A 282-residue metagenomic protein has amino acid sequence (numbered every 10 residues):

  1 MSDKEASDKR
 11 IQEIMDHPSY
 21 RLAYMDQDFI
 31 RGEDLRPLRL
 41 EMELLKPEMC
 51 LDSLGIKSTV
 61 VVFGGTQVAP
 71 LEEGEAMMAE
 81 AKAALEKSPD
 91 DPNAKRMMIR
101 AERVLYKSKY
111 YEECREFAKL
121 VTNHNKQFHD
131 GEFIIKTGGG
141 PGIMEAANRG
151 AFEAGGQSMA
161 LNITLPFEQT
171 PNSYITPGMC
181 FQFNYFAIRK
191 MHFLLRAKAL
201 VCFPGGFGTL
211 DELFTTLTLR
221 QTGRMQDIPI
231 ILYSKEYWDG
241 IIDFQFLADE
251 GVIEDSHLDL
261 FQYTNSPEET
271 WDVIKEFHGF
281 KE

Functional and structural regions predicted by a protein language model:
S2-K4, D8, Q12, E276-E282: C-terminal amphipathic helix plus adjacent low-complexity, charged tail appended to glycosyltransferase catalytic
D8-K9, I14-S158: Glycine-rich beta-alpha loop segments
D52-G55, Q127-H129, F152, N172-Y174 (+3 more regions): Solvent-exposed alpha-helices and their adjacent loops that cap or buttress functional pockets in soluble metabolic
M77-A79, F152-E153, T215-R220, F246-E250 (+1 more regions): Short, solvent-exposed amphipathic alpha-helical segments in soluble enzyme and RNA/protein-processing domains
K136-F203, F214: Phosphate/pyrophosphate-binding betaalpha-module
G155-E168, F203, L217-G240, S256: Short, acidic/small-residue loops that bind anionic groups at enzyme active sites
N184-I231, H278-E282: Active-site/ligand-binding-proximal alpha/beta "capping" segment
L232-E282: C-terminal functional extensions of proteins
